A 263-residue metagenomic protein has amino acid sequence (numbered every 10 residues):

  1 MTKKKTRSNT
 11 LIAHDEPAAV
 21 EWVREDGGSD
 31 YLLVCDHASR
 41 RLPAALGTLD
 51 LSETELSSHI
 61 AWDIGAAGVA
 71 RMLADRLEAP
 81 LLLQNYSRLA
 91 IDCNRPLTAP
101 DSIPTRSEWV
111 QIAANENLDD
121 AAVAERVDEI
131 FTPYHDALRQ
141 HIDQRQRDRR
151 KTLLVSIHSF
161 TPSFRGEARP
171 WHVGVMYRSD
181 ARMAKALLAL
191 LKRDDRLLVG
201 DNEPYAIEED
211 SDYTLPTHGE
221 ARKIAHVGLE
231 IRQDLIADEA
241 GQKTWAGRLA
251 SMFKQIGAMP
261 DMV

Functional and structural regions predicted by a protein language model:
T2-L154, S159-V263: N-terminal catalytic or cofactor-binding beta/alpha core of small enzyme domains
